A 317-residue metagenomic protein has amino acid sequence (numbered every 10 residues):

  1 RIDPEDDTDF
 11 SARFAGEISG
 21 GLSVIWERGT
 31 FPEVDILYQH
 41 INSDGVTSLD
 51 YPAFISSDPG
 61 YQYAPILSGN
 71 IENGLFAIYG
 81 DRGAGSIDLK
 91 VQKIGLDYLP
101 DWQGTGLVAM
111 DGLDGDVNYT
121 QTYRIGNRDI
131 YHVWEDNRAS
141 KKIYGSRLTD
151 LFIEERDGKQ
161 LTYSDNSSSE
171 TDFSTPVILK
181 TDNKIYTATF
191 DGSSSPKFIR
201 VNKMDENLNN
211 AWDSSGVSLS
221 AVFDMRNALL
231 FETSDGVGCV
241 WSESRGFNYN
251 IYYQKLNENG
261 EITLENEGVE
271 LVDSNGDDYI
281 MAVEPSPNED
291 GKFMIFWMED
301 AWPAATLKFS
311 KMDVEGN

Functional and structural regions predicted by a protein language model:
R1-N317: Extracellular, repeat-based ectodomains that mediate carbohydrate processing or recognition
